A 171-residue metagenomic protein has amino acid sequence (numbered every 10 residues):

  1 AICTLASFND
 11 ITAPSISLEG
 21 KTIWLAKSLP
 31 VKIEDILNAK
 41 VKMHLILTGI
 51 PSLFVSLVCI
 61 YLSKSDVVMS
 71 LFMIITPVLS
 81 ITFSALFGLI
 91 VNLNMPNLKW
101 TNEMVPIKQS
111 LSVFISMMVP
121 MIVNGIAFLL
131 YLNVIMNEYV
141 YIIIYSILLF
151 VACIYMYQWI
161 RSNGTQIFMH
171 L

Functional and structural regions predicted by a protein language model:
A1-K21, K32-L171: Hydrophobic alpha-helical transmembrane segments of membrane proteins
T22-K27: Short cytoplasmic-facing helical segments at TM-TM junctions of multi-pass membrane proteins
